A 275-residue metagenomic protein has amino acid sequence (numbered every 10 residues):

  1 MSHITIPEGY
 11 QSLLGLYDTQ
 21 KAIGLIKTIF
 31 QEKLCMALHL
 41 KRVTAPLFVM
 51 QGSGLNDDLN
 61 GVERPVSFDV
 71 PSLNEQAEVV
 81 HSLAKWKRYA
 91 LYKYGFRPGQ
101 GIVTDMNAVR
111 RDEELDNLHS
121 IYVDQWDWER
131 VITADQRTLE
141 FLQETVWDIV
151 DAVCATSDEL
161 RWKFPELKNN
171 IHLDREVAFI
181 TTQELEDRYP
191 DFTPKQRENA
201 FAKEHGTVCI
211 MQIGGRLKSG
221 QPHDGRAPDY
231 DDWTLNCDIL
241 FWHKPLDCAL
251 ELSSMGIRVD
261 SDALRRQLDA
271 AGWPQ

Functional and structural regions predicted by a protein language model:
S2-H119, D127-V131: Class II aminoacyl-tRNA synthetase-like tRNA-binding/catalytic domains
L34-R42, W147-D158, K218: Hydrophobic/aromatic-lined pockets within catalytic cores
L40-M50, T156-N169, Q275: Short glycine-rich, low-complexity/disordered patches
F68-V70, Y92-R97, L118-S120, R197-K203 (+2 more regions): A general structural signal for short secondary-structure junctions and capping/turn motifs
T104-Q196: Extended, charged alpha-beta segments that form solvent-exposed binding/catalytic grooves in nucleic-acid-handling
V109, T181-Q275: A translation/RNA-centric and nucleic-acid-associated enzymatic feature enriched in Class II aminoacyl-tRNA synthetases
